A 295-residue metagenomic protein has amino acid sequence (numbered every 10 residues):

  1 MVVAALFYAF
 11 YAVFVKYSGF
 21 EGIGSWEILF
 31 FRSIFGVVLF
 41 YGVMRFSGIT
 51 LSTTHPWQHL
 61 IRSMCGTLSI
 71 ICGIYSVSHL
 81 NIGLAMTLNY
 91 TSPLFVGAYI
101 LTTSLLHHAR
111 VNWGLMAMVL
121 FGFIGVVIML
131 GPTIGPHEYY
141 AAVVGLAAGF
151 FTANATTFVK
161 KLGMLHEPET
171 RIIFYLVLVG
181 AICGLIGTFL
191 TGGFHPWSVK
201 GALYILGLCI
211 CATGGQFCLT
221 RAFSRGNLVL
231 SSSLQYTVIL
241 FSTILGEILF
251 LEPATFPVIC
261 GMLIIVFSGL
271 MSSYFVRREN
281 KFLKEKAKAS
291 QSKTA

Functional and structural regions predicted by a protein language model:
M1, T54-M64, R110-G122, A141-L146 (+2 more regions): Cytoplasmic-side transmembrane-helix entry/capping segments in multi-pass membrane proteins
M1-A4, G48-I74, Y140-A148, T188 (+1 more regions): Loop-to-transmembrane-helix transition segments
K16, F40, T133-G192, A287-A295: Transmembrane alpha-helical segments that form core, pore/gating elements of small-molecule transporters/exporters
G22-L68, Y99, F151-A155, F174-T191: Transmembrane alpha-helices of multi-pass small-molecule transport proteins
S78, S92-A117, L240-I259: C-terminal transmembrane-helix exit sites in multi-pass transporters
A85-T91, H166-V179, Q216-I248: Helix-helix packing/entry segments at the starts of transmembrane helices
V111-G131, P257-V276: Hydrophobic transmembrane alpha-helices of multi-pass small-molecule transport proteins
T237-A295: C-terminal-most transmembrane helix of multi-pass membrane proteins
